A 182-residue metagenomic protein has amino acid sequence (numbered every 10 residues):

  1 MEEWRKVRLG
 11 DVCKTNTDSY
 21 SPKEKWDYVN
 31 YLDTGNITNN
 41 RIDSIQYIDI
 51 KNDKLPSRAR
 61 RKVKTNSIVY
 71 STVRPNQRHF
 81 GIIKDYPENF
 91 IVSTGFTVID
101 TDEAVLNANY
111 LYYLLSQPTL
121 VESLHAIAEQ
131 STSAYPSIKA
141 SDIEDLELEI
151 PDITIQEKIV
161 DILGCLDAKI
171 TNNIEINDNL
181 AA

Functional and structural regions predicted by a protein language model:
M1-S21, E149-A182: Non-catalytic DNA-recognition/assembly elements of restriction-modification systems
G10-P22, L32-I68: Sequence-specific dsDNA recognition surfaces
T34, T101, L148-I150: Hydrophobic residues in beta-strands and at strand termini
R58-R61, T65-L120: A short beta-sheet element
F90-T97, Q130-V160: A short glycine-rich beta-alpha junction/loop motif
N107-D142: Short, positively charged
